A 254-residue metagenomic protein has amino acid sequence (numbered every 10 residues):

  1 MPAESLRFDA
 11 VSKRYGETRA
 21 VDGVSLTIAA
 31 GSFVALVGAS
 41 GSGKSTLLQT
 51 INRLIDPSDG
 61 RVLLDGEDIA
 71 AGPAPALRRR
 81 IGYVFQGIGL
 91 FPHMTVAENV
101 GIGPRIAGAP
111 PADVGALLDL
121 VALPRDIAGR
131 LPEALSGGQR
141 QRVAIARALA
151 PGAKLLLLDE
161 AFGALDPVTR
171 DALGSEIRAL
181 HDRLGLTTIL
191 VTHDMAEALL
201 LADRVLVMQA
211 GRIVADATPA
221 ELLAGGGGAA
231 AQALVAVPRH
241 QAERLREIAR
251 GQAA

Functional and structural regions predicted by a protein language model:
V37-A39: The feature captures the beta-strand-to-loop junction immediately N-terminal to the Walker
N52: Helix-to-loop junction immediately C-terminal to a conserved catalytic motif
D68-G82, I106, P132, L222-G226: ABC ATPase NBD coupling module
P111-D126, A179: Conserved ABC ATPase "signature" region
L131-L135, Q139: Conserved ABC ATPase signature
A148-L149: ABC ATPase C-loop
A210-G211: Conserved ABC ATPase "signature" C-loop
D216-A217, G225: ABC ATPase "signature
